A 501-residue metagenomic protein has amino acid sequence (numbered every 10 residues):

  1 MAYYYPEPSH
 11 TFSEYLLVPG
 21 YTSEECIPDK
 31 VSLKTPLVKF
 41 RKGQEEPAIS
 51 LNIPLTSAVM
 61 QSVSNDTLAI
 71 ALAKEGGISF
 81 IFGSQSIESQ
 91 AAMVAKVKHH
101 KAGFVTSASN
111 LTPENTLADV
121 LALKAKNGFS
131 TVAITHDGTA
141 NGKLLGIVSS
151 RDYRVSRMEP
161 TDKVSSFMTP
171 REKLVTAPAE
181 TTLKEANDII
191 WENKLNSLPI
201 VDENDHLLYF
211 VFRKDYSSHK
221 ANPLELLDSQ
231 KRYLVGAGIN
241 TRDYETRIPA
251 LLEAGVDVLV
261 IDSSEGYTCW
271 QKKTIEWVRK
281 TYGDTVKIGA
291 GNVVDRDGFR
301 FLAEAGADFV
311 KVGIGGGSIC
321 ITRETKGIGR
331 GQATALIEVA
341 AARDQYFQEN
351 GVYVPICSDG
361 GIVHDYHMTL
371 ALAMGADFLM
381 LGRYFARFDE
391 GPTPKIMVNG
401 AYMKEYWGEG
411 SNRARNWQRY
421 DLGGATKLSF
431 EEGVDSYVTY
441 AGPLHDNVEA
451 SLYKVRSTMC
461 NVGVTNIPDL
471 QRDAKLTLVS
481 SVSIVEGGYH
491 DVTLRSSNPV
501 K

Functional and structural regions predicted by a protein language model:
M1-Y21, S109-T112, A177-P178, K184-D188 (+3 more regions): Alpha/beta catalytic cores of nucleotide-metabolism and tRNA/nucleoside-modifying enzymes
I27-L51, A58-M60, S89-F129, I134-D137 (+5 more regions): Bateman/CBS regulatory modules and CBS-like beta-alpha motifs in cytosolic regions of diverse proteins
Q44-A48, A73, K98, L121-A125 (+7 more regions): Surface-exposed amphipathic alpha-helices with a cationic face
A48-S57, G103-A108, R171, D228-A237 (+3 more regions): Short beta-strand/loop segments at the ligand-binding rim of alpha/beta enzyme cores
T67-I70, Y244-A254, I288, V293-V312 (+1 more regions): Catalytic cores of alpha/beta
K74-S89, V256-T268, D308-K326, I362-I396: Glycine-rich phosphate-binding active-site loops on the catalytic face of alpha/beta enzymes
F80-Q85, S109-L111, T131-T135, T176-P178 (+6 more regions): Catalytic beta/alpha-barrel core
Q85-A95, N141, S156-T161, H206-L226 (+5 more regions): Active-site-adjacent beta->alpha loops and helix N-cap segments on the catalytic face of soluble alpha/beta enzymes
